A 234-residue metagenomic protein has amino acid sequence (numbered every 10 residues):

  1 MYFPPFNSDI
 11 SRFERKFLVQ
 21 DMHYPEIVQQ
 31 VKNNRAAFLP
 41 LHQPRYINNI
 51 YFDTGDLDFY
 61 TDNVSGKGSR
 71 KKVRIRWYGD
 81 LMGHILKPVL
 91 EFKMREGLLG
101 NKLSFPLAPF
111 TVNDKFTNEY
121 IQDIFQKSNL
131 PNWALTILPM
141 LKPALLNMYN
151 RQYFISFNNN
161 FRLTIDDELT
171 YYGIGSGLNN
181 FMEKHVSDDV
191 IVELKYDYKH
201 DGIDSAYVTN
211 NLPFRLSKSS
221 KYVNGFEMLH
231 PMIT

Functional and structural regions predicted by a protein language model:
M1-T234: Phosphate-end processing signature that detects enzymes handling 5′-triphosphorylated RNA and polyphosphate
